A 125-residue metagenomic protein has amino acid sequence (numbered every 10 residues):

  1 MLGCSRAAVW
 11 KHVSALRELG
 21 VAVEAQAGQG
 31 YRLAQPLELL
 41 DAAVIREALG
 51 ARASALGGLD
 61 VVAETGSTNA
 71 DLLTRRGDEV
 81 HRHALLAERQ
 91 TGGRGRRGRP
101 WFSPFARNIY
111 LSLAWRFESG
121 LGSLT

Functional and structural regions predicted by a protein language model:
L2-T125: N-terminal lobe of the biotin/lipoate ligase/transferase fold
